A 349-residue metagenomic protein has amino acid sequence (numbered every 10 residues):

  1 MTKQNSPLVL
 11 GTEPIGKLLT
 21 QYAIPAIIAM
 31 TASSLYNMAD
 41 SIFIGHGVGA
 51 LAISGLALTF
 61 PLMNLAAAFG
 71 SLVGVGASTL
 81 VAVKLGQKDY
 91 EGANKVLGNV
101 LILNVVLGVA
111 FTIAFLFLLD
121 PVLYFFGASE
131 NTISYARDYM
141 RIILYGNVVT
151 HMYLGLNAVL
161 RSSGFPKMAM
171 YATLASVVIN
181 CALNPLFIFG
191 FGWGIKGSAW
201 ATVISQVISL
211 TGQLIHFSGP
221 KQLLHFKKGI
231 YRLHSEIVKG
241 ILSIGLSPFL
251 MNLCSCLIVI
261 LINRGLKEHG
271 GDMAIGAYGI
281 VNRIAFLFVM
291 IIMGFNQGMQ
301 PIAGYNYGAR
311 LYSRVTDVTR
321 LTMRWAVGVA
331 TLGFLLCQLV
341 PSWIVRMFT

Functional and structural regions predicted by a protein language model:
M1-A23, T202, Q213-S255: Interhelical loop/hinge segments that connect adjacent transmembrane helices in multipass membrane
K17-S78, A82, S243-L266: Signature of the first transmembrane helix
L35-S54, L123-E130, L186-G192, C256-R283 (+3 more regions): Helix-terminus/linker motif at the lipid-water interface of multi-pass membrane proteins
I53-I113, T150-A169, Y278-P341, V345: Small-residue-rich hydrophobic transmembrane alpha-helices
V105-I113, F117-P121, I143-H151, V177 (+3 more regions): Mid-bilayer segments of alpha-helical transmembrane spans in multi-pass integral membrane proteins that mediate
A110-R141, L332-T349: Short membrane-interface helical motifs at transmembrane helix boundaries in multi-pass membrane transporters
E130-Y153, I280: Alpha-helical transmembrane segments of multi-pass membrane proteins
V177-T211, S342-M347: Membrane-interface helix-loop junctions in multi-pass transport and translocation proteins
